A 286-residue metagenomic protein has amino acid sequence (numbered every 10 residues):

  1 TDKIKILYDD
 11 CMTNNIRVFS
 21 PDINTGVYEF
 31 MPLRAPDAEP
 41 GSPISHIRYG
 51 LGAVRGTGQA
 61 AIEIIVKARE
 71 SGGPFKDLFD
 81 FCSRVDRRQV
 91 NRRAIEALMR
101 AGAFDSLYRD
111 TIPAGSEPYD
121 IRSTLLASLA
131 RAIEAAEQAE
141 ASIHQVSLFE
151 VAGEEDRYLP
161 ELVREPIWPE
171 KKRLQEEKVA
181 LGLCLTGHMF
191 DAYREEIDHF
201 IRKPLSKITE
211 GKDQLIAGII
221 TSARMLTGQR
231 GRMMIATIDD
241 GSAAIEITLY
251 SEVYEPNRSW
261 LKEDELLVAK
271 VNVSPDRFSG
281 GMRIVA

Functional and structural regions predicted by a protein language model:
D2-K5, D9-T209, N272-S274, S279-A286: Sliding clamp-binding short linear motifs that recruit DNA-associated proteins to replication/repair hubs
R92, Y108-R109, H188-A286: Single-stranded nucleic-acid-binding OB-fold domains
